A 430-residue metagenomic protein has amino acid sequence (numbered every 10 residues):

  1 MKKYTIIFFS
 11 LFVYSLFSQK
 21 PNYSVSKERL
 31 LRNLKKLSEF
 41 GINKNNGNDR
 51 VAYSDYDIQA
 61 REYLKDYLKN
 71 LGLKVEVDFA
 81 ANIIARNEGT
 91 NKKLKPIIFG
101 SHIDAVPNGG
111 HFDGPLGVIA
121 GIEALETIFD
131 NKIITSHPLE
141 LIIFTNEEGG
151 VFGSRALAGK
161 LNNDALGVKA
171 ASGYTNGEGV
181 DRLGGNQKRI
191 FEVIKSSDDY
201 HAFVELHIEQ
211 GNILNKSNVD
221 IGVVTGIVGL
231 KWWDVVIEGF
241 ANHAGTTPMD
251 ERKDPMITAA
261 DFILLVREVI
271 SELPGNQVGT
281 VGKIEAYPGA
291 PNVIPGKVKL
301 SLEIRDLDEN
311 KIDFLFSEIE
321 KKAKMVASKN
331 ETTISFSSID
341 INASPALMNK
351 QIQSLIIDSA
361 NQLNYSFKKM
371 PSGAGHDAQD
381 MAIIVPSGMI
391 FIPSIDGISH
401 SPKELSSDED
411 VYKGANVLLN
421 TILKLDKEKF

Functional and structural regions predicted by a protein language model:
M1-P21: Bacterial Sec-dependent N-terminal signal peptides
N22, L30-N43, G100-S101, F367-V417 (+1 more regions): Zn-dependent metallopeptidase/amidohydrolase metal-coordination segment
V25-K36, F40-G110: Acidic/His- and Gly-rich active-site-bordering loop/insert found across diverse amide/peptide-bond hydrolases
A52, G282-G289, T333-K350, Q379: A short beta-alpha structural unit
K65, K69, K74, R86-K160 (+3 more regions): Active-site metal-coordination/substrate-binding segment of hydrolases, especially metallo-dependent peptidases
F99, N108-E148, K231-I237, H243-V269 (+3 more regions): Alpha-helical metal-binding/catalytic segments enriched in His/Glu/Asp
G150, G159-E309: Midchain, well-structured core segments that form catalytic/ion-binding scaffolds
I227, H243, T247-L273, F316 (+3 more regions): His/Asp/Glu-rich mid-to-C-terminal helical/loop segments that flank catalytic regions of hydrolases
